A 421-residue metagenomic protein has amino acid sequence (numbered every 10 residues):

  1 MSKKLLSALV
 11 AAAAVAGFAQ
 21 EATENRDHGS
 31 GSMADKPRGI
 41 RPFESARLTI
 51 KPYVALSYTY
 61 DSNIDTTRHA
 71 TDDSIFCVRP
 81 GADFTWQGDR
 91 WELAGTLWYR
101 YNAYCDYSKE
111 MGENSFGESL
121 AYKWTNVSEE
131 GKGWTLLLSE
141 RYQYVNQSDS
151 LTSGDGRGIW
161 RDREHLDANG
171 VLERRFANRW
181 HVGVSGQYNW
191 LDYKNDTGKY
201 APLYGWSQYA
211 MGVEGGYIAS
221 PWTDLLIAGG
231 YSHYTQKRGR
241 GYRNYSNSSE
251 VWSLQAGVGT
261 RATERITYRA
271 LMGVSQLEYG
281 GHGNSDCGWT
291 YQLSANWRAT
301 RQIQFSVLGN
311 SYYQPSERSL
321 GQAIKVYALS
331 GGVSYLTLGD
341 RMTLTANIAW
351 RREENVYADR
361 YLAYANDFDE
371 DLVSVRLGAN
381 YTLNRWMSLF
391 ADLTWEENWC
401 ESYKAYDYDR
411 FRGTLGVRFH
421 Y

Functional and structural regions predicted by a protein language model:
M1-M33: Cleavable N-terminal export/targeting peptides
Q20-Y421: Gram-negative and organellar
